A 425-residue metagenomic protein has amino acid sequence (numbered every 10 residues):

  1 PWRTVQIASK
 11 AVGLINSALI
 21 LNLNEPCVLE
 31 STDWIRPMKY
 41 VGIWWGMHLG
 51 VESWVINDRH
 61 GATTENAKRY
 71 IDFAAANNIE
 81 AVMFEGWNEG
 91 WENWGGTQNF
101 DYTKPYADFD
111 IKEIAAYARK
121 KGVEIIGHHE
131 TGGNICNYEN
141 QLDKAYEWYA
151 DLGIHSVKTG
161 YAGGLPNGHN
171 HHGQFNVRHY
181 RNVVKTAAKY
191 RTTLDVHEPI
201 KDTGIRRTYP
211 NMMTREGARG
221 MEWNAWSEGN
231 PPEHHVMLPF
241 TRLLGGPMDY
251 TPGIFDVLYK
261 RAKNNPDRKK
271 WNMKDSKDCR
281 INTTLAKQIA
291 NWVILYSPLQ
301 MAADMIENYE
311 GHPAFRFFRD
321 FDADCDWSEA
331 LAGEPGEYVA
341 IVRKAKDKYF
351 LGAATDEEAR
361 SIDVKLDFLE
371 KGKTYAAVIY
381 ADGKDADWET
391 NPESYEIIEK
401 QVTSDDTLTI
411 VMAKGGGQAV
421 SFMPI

Functional and structural regions predicted by a protein language model:
P1-K120, G417: Conserved structural scaffold segments of CAZyme catalytic domains across common CAZy folds
A74, L194, I294, L351: Conserved, mostly hydrophobic/aromatic
E85-D275, R280: Aromatic- and carboxylate-enriched substrate-binding clefts and catalytic-loop regions of carbohydrate-active enzymes
R191-E198, E222-A225, Q300-H312, D324-E329 (+2 more regions): Acidic/polar loop patches that form or flank catalytic/metal-binding clefts of enzymes that bind anionic ligands
D304-F350, A354-D356, D385-E393: Glycan-recognition and catalytic regions of carbohydrate-active enzymes
P335-A376, Y380, Q418-A419: Carbohydrate-binding surface patches
I379-D405: Solvent-exposed beta-strand/loop surfaces of large extracellular or lumenal domains
E399-I425: C-terminal beta-strand-rich structural cap/linker in extracellular carbohydrate-active enzymes
